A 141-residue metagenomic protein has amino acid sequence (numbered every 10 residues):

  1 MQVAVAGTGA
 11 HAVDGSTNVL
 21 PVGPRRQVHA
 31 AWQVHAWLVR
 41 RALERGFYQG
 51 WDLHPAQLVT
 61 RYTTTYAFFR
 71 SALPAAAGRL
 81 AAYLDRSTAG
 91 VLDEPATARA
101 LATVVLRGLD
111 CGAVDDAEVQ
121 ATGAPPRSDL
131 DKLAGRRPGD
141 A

Functional and structural regions predicted by a protein language model:
M1-A141: Expand to "…catalyze enediolate/carbanion chemistry for C-C bond making/breaking, isomerization, decarboxylation
